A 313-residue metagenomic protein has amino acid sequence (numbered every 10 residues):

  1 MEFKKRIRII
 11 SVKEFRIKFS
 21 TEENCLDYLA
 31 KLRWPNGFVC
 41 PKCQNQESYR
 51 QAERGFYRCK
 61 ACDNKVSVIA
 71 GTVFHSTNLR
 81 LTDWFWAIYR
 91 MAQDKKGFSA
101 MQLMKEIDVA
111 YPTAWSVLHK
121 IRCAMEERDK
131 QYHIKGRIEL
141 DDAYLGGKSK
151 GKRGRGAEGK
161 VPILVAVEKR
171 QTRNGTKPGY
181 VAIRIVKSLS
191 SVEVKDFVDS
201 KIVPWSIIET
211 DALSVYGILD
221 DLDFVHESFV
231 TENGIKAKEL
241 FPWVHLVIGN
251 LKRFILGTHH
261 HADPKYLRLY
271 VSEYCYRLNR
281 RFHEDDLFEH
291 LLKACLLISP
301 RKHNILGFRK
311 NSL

Functional and structural regions predicted by a protein language model:
M1-L313: Residue-level recognition of single "structural anchor" positions that define or cap local secondary structure
